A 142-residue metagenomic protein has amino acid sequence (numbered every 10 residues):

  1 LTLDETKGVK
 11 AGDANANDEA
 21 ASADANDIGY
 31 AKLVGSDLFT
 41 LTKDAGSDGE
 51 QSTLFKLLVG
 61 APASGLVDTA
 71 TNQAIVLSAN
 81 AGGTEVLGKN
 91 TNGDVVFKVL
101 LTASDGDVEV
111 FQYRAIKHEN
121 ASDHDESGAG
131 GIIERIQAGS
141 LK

Functional and structural regions predicted by a protein language model:
L1-K142: Acidic/polar, solvent-exposed loop/turn segments
